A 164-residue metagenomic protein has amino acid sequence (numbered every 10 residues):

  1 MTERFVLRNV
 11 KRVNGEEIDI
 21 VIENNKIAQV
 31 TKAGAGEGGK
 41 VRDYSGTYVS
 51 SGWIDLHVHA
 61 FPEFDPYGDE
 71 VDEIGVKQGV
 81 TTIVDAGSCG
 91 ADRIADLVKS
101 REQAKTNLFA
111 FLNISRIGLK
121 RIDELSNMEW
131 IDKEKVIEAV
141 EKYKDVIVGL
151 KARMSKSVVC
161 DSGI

Functional and structural regions predicted by a protein language model:
T2-S50: Histidine-rich, glycine-flanked metal-binding segment
N9-V10, G15, Y44-S45, L56 (+3 more regions): Fold-independent oxyanion-binding glycine-rich loops and adjacent beta-strand/coil segments at enzyme active sites
Y44-Q103: Metal-associated gating/positioning segment near the N- to mid-region
G87-G90, R101-I164: Histidine/acidic-residue-rich, glycine-tolerant segments that coordinate divalent metal ions
